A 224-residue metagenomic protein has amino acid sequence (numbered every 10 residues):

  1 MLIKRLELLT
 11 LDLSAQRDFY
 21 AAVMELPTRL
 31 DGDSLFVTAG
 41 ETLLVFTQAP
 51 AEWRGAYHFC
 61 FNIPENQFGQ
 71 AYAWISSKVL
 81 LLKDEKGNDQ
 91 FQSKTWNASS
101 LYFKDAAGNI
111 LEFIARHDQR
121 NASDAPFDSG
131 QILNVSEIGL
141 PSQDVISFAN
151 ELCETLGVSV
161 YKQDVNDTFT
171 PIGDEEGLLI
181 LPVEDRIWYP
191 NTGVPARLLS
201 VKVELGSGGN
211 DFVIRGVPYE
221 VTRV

Functional and structural regions predicted by a protein language model:
M1-A51, G55, N62-P64, A71: Basic, Lys/Arg-rich alpha-helical nucleic-acid-recognition elements, primarily the DNA-binding modules of transcription
M1-S14, D118-S159: N-terminal beta-strand motif that seeds the catalytic metal site of vicinal oxygen chelate
L13, F61-A106, L140-V224: Vicinal oxygen chelate
P27-G32, R116, V160-D164: Conserved catalytic-core motifs of GNAT/GCN5-like acyltransferases
T42-L43, N109, G177: Short acidic/polar mixed-charge low-complexity motifs
T47-A51, A125-G130, N191: Short, flexible, solvent-exposed loop/turn segments with mixed acidic/basic and small polar residues
A49-W53, H117-Q119, E184-W188: A short, sequence-level motif marking secondary-structure junctions
G87-L133: Hydrophobic, well-structured mid-protein blocks that either form specific transmembrane helices
